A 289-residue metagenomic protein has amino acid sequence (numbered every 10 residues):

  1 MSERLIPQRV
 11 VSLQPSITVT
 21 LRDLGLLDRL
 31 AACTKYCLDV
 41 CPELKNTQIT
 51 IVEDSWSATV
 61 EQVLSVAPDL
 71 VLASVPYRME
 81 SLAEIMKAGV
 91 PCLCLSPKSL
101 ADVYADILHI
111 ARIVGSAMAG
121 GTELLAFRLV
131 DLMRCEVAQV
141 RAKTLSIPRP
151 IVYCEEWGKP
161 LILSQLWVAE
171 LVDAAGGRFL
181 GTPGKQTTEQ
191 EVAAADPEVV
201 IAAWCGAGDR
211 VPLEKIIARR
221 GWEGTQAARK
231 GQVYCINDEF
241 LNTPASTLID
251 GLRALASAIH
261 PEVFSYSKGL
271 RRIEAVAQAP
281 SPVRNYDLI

Functional and structural regions predicted by a protein language model:
M1-I289: N-terminal ligand-binding lobe of clamshell/alpha-beta domains
